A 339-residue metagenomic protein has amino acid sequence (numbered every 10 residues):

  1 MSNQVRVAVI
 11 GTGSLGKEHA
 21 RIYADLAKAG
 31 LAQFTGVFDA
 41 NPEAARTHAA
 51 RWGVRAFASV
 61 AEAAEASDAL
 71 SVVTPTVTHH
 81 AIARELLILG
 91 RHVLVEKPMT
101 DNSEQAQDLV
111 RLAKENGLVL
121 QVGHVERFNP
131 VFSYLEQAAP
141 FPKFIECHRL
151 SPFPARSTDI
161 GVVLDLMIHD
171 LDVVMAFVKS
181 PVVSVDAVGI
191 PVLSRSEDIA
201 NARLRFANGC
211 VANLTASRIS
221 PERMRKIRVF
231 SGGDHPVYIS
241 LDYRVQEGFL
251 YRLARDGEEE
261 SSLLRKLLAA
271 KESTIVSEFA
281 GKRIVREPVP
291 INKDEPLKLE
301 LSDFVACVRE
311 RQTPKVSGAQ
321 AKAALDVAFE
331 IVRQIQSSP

Functional and structural regions predicted by a protein language model:
M1, A69-V72, V289-I291, L299-P339: C-terminal helix-rich "cap/oligomerization" subdomain common to oxidoreductases
M1-W52, V174: N-terminal Rossmann-like dinucleotide-binding module
H19, W52-V110: Beta-loop-alpha module in the N-terminal Rossmann-like domain of NAD(P)-dependent dehydrogenases, especially those
T35, D68, K143: Conserved acidic residues
V54, L89-R91, N116-V119, C210: A short helix->loop->beta-strand "cap" motif at the edges of active sites that frequently abuts
T100-S157: A contiguous active-site-proximal alpha/beta segment in oxidoreductase catalytic domains
P154-E222, K226-F230, Y243, A319: Rossmann-like dinucleotide-binding domain that binds NAD(P)(H)
V192, V211-L299: NAD(P)-dinucleotide binding in Rossmann-like oxidoreductases
